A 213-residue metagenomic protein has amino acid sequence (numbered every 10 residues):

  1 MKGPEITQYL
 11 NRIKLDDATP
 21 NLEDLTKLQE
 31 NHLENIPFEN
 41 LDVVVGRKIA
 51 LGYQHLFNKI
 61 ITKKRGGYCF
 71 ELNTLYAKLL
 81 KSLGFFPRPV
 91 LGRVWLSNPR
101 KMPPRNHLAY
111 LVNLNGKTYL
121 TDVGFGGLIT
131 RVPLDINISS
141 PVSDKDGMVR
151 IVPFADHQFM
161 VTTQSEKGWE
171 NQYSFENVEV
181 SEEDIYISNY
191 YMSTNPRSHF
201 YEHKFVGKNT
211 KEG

Functional and structural regions predicted by a protein language model:
M1-K64: Secondary-structure boundary elements
K2-I13, I36-P37, V94-N98, P104-G213: His-Asp-centered catalytic microenvironments across diverse enzyme cores, prominently the transglutaminase-like
L15, E23-K27, Y76, N137-I138 (+1 more regions): Intrinsically disordered, low-complexity boundary segments flanking structured domains
D42, T74, L91-R93, F125: Short glycine-rich, polar/acidic loop-and-turn segments at beta strand-coil junctions
R47, K78, S97-P99: Short active-site-adjacent helix-start/loop capping segments
F57-K64, L75-L83, T121-N137: Hydrophobic transmembrane alpha-helix bundles
I61-Y68, T194: Conserved aromatic-histidine-acidic binding/catalytic patches
R65-L91, Y110, V206: Cysteine-centered nucleophilic/redox motifs
